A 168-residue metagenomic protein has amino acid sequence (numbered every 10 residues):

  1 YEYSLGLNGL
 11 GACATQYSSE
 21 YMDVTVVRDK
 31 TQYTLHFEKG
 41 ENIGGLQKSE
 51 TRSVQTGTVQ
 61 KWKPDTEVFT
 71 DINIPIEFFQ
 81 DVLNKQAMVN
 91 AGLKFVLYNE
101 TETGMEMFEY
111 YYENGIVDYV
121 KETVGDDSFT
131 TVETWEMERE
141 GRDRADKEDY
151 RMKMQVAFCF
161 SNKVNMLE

Functional and structural regions predicted by a protein language model:
Y1-E122: GHKL-type ATPase core
L97-E168: GHKL/Bergerat-fold ATPase module in large chromosome/replication-associated machines
